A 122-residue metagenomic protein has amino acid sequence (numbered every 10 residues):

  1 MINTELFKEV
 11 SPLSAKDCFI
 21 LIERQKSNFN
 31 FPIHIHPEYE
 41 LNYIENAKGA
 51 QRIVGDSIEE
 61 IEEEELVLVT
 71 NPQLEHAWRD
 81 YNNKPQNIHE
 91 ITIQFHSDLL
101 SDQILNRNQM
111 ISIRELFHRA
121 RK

Functional and structural regions predicted by a protein language model:
M1-L68, Q73: Generic protein-terminus/edge-of-domain signal
I2-L13, N71-K122: A hydrophobic/aromatic-rich effector-binding and dimerization subdomain of bacterial HTH-type transcriptional regulators
